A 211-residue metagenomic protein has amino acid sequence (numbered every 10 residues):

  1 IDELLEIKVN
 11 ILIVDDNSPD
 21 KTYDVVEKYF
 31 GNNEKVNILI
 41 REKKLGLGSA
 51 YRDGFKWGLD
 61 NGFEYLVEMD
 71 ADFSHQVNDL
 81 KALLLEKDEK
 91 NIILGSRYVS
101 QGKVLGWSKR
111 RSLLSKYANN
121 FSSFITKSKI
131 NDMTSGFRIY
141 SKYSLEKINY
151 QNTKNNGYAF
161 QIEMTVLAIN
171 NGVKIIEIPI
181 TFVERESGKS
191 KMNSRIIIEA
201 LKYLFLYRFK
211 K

Functional and structural regions predicted by a protein language model:
I1, K8-S18, L39-I40, M69: Short beta-strand/loop segment that forms part of the nucleotide-sugar
N10-I11, K35, Y65, K174: Residues at the starts of beta-strands that form the adenosine-phosphate
D15-D24, F73: A conserved acidic beta->alpha catalytic loop
K28-N33: Short, conserved SAM-binding/catalytic segment of Class I S-adenosyl-L-methionine-dependent methyltransferases
R41-D60, Y65, V77-Y158, R185-A200: Acceptor/aglycone-binding surface of glycosyltransferases and processive sugar-polymer synthases
G54, D72, S141, A168 (+2 more regions): Residue-level signature of catalytic and energy-coupling elements of molecular machines, predominantly ATP/GTP-dependent
K129, N152-N156, T165-T181: Catalytic donor-sugar/metal-binding loop of nucleotide-sugar-dependent glycosyltransferases
G172-K211: C-terminal catalytic/acceptor-binding lobe
